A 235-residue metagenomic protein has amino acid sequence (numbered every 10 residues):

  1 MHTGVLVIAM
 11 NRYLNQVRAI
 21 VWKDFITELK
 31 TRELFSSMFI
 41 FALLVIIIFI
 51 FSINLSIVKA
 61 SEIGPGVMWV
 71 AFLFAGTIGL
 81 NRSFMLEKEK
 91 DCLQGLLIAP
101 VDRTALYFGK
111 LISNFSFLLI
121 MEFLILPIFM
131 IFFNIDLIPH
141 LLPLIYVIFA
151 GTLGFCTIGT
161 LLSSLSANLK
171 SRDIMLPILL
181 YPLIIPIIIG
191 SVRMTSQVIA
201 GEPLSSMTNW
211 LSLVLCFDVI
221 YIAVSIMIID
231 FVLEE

Functional and structural regions predicted by a protein language model:
I8-F35: Aromatic- and glycine-rich beta-strand/loop motifs that create alpha-glucan
E28, T77-L97: Transmembrane helix boundary and interhelical loop/hinge segments in multi-pass membrane proteins
R32-N54, W69-F72, L179-G190, F217-V224: Hydrophobic alpha-helical transmembrane segments of multi-pass membrane transport/permease proteins
N54-I63, P127-F149, T195-L211, V232: Membrane-interfacial helix-loop-helix connectors in multipass membrane proteins
G66-L80: Long, hydrophobic alpha-helical segments
V101-M130: Selective transmembrane-helix segments that form parts of the transport pathway or gating/packing helices in multipass
F149-Y181, L233-E235: A structural motif at transmembrane helix-loop-helix junctions in multipass membrane proteins
P203-E235: Alpha-helical transmembrane segments of multi-pass membrane transporters/translocases
